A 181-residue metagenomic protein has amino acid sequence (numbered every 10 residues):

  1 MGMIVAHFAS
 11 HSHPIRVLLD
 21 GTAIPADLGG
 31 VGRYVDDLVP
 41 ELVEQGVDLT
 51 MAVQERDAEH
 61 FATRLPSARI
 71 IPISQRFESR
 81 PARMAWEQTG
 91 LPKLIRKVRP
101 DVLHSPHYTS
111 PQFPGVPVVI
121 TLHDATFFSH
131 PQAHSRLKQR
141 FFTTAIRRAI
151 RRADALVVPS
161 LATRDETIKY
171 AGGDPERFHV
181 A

Functional and structural regions predicted by a protein language model:
M1-A181: Carbohydrate transferase catalytic cores enriched for Leloir-type hexosyltransferases
